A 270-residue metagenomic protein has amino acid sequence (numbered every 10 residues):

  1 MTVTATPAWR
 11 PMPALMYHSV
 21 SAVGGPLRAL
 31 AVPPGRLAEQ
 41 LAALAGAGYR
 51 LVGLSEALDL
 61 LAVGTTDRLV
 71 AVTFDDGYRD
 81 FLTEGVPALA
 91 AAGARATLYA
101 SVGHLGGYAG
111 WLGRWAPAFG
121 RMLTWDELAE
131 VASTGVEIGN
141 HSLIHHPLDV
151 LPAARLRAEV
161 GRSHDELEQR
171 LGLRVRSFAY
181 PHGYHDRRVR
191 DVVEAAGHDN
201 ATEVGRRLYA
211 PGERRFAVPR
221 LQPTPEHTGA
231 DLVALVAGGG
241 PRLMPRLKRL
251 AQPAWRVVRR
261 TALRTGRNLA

Functional and structural regions predicted by a protein language model:
T2-T73, Y78-T83, V150-A270: C-terminal active-site subregion of NodB/CE4 polysaccharide deacetylases
P7-W9, A45-G46, P87-A94, R121-N140 (+1 more regions): Acidic (Asp/Glu)-rich catalytic clusters
H18, H141, H145: Histidine-centered divalent metal-coordination motifs
L82-E84, G113-S133, G161, R206: Alpha-helical scaffolding within the catalytic cores of extracellular/periplasmic polymer-degrading hydrolases
G93-W115: A short, conserved beta-to-alpha structural element at the edge of catalytic cores that scaffolds binding
G103-G106, I144-H146, Y184-H185: Short, catalytically relevant binding-site loops at active-site mouths
A109-F119, H145-A153: Surface-exposed cleft-lining segments at the edges of enzyme active sites
